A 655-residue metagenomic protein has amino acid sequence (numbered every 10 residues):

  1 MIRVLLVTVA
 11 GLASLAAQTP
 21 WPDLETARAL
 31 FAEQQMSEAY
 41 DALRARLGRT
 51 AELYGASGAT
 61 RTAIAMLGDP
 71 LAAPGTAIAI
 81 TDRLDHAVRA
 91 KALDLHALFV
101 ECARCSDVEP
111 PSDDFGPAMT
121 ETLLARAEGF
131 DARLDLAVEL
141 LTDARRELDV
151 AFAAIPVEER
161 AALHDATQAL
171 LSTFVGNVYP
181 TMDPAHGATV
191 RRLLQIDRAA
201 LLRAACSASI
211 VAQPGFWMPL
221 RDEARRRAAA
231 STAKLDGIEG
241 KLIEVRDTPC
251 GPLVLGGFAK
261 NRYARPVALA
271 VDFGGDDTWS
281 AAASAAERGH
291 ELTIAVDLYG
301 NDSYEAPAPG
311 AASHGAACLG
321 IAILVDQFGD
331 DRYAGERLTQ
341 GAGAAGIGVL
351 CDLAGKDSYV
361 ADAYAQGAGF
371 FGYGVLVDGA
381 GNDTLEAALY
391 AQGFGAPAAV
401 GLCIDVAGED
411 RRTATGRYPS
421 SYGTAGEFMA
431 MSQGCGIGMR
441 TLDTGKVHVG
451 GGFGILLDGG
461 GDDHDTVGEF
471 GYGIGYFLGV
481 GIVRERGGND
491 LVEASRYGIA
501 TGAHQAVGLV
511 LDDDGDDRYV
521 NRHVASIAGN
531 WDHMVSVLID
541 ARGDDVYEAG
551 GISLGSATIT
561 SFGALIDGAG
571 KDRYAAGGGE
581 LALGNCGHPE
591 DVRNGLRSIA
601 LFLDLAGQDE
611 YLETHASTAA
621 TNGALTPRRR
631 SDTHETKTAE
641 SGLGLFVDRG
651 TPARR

Functional and structural regions predicted by a protein language model:
I2-F258: Terminal non-domain segments
R198-K260, A308, T413-H448, E469 (+4 more regions): Extended non-catalytic interaction/regulatory regions in multidomain proteins
A208-V211, G215-I294, Y299-N301, T444 (+4 more regions): N-terminal segments that cap or nucleate solenoid repeat domains
P252-L255, V267-G274, H290-Y299, A316-F328 (+12 more regions): Well-ordered beta-strand segments characteristic of repetitive beta-sheet solenoids
A259-N261, G275-S280, A285-A286, G300-E305 (+22 more regions): Extracellular beta-strand scaffolds
A306-G315, Q366-G367, G393-F394, T413-V447 (+6 more regions): Acidic/polar low-complexity surface segments
M534-S536, G550, S561-A564, G577 (+2 more regions): Cationic, beta-structured binding surfaces that engage anionic biopolymers and membranes
F602-R655: Leucine-rich solenoid repeat scaffolds
